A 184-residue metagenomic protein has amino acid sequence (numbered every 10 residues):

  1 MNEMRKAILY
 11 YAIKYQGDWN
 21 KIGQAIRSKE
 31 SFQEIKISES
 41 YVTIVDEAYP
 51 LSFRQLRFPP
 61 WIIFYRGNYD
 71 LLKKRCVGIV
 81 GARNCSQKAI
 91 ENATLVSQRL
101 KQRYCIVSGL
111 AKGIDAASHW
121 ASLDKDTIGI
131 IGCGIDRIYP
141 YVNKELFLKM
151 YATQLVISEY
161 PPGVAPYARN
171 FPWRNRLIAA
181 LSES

Functional and structural regions predicted by a protein language model:
M1-Q98: Short, positively charged patches
E39-S40, R103-I106: Short active-site oxyanion
V45, G67, L110, I131 (+1 more regions): Residues at the C-termini of beta-strands that transition into short coil/loop
P59-P60, T94-R99, L123-I128, F147: A glycine- and small-aliphatic-rich helix-loop capping segment at beta-alpha/alpha-beta transitions that lines
K88-I90, A111-S118: Short glycine/serine/threonine-rich phosphate/pyrophosphate-binding segments that cradle anionic phosphate groups
V96-R103, A152-T153: Short helix-loop-beta junction
V107, D115-S184: Phosphate/pyrophosphate-binding betaalpha-module
